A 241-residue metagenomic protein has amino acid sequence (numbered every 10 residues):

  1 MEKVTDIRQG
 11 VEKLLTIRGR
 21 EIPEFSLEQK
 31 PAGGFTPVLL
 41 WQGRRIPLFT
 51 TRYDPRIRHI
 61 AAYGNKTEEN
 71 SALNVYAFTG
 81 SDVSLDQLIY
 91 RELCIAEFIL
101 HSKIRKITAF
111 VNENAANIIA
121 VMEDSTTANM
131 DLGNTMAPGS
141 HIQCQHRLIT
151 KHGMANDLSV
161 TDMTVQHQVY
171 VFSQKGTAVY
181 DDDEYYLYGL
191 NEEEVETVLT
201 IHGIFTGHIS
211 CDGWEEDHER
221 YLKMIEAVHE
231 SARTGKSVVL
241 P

Functional and structural regions predicted by a protein language model:
M1-L39, G43-I46, V198-P241: C-terminal helix-rich "cap/oligomerization" subdomain common to oxidoreductases
E2-T5, L73-F78, H167-S173: Short, hydrophobic/proline-enriched secondary-structure or compact coil segments at domain edges
K30-R52, A62-V75: Rossmann-fold dehydrogenase core element
I46, I60-Y63, S81-D86: Short beta-strand and adjoining strand-loop segment in the mid-core of the Rossmann-like NAD(P)-dependent dehydrogenase
P47-D54, L85-Y90: Short-chain dehydrogenase/reductase
D54-P55, Y90-E97, V195, L199 (+1 more regions): A structural signal for well-ordered alpha-helical segments within the folded catalytic domains of diverse enzymes
L73-H152, V160-T161: Rossmann-like dinucleotide-binding domain that binds NAD(P)(H)
N129-L199: NAD(P)-dinucleotide binding in Rossmann-like oxidoreductases
